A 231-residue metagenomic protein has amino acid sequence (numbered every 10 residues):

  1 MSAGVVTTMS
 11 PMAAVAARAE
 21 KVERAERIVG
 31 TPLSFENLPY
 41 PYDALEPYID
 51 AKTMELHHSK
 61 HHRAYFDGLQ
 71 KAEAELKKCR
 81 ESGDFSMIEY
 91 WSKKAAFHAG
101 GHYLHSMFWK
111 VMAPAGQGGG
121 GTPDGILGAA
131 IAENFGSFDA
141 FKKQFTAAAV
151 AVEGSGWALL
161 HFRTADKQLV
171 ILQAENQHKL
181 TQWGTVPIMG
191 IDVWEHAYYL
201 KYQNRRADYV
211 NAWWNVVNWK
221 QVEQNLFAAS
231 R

Functional and structural regions predicted by a protein language model:
M1-A16: N-terminal export signals
V22-Y42: Acidic, low-complexity proline/glycine-rich segments
I28-P32, K60, K71-Q168: All-alpha RGS (Regulator of G-protein Signaling) helical domain and cognate RGS-like helical scaffolds
N37-H61: Short His/Asp/Glu-rich catalytic/ion-coordination signatures at enzyme active sites or charged loops
H57-H62, H102-H105, H178, H196: Histidine-centered active-site/metal-ligand motif
A147-Q203, N211-K220: An amphipathic alpha-helical core segment
V217-Q221, N225, A229-R231: Low-complexity, Gly/Ser/Thr/Pro-rich intrinsically disordered linker/tail segments
